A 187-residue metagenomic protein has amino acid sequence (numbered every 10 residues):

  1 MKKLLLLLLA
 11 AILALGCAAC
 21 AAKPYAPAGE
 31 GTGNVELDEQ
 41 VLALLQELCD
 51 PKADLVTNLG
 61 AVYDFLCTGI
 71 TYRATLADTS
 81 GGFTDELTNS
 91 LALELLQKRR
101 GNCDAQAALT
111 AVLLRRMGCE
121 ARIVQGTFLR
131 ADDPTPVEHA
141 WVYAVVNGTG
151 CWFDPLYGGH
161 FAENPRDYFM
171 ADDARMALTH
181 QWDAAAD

Functional and structural regions predicted by a protein language model:
M1-L4: Positively charged n-region of N-terminal signal peptides that target proteins for export
L8-G16: Bacterial N-terminal signal peptides
L9, G81-G82, R100, L129-D133: A glycine-rich, coil/turn loop motif that links secondary-structure elements
L15-G31: Sec-dependent signal peptide cleavage junction
G31-Q97: Secondary-structure boundary elements
N58-V62, R99-L114: Active-site nucleophilic cysteine motif
A105-A174: Hydrophobic/aromatic-rich core segments of domains that either
M176-D187: Short, low-complexity, Pro/Ser/Thr/Gly-rich segments in the mature regions of secreted, periplasmic
